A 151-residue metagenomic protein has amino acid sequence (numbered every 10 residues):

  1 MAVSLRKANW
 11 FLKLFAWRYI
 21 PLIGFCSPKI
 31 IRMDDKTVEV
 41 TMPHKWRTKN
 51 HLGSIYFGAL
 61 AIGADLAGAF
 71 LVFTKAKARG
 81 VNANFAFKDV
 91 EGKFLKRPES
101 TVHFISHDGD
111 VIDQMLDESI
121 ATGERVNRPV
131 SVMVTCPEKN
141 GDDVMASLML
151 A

Functional and structural regions predicted by a protein language model:
M1-F25, R47, H51: Alpha-helical membrane-targeting segments
A2-V3, P98-E99, G109-A151: HotDog/MaoC-like acyl-thioester-processing domains
P21-G24, F85-F87, R125-N127: Short solvent-exposed loop/turn micro-motifs enriched in small/polar/acidic residues
G24-I30, K88-F94, M115-D117: Short structured motifs
F25-I55: Catalytic strand-loop segment that frames the active site of acyl-thioester-processing enzymes
W46-A69, N82: Hot-dog-fold acyl-thioester-processing enzymes
G58, I62, L66, D89-K93 (+2 more regions): Hydrophobic alpha-helical segments of small multi-pass membrane proteins
L71-V111: Hydrophobic beta-strand-centered segment that forms part of the acyl-chain substrate-binding groove
